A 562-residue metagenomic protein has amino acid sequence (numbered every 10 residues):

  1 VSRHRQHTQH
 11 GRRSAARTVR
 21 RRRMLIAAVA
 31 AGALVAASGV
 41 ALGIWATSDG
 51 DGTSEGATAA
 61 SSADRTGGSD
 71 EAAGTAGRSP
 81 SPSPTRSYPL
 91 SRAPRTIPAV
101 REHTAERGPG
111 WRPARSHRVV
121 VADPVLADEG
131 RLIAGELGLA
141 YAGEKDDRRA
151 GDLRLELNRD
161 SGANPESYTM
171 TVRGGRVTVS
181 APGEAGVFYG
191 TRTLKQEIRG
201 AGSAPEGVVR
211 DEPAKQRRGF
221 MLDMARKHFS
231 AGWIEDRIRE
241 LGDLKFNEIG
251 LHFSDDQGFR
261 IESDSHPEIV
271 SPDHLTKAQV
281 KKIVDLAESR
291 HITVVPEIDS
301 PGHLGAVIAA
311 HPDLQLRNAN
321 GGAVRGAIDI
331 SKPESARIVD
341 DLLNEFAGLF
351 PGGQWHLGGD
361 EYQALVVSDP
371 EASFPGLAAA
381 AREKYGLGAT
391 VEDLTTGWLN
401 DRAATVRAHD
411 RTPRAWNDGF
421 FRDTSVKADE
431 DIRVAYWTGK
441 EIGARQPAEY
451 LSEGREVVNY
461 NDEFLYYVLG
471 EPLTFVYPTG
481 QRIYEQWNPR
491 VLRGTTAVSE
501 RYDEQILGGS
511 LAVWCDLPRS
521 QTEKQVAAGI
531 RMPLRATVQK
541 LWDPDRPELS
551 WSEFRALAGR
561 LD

Functional and structural regions predicted by a protein language model:
S2-A185, T193-L194, A204-P205, A415-F420: Acidic, contiguous N-terminal accessory segments
V119, G183, F220, L241 (+6 more regions): Conserved, mostly hydrophobic/aromatic
P124-D128, A185, H228-G232, H274 (+7 more regions): Soluble non-cytosolic domains of exported or imported proteins
P165-A336, N344-Q354, P370, L517: Feature activates predominantly on carbohydrate-active enzymes
R217-M221, E248-G250, H291-V295, Q354-H356 (+4 more regions): Structural preference for beta-strand elements that scaffold enzyme active sites
A225, S254-G258, E297-H303, D360-Y362 (+4 more regions): Active-site beta-loop-alpha junctions enriched in small/polar residues
R325-D431, W437, I442-P447: Active-site neighborhood of glycoside hydrolase catalytic domains
P413-D418, K427-D562: Flexible, acidic glycine-rich loops studded with aromatic residues
